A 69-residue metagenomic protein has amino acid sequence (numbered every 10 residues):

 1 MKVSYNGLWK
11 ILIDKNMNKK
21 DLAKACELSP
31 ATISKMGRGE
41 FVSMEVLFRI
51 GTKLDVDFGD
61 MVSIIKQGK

Functional and structural regions predicted by a protein language model:
M1-N18: A short, Lys/Arg-rich alpha-helix, primarily the initiator
L12, A23, G51: The alpha-helix within a helix-turn-helix
K20, A31, G59: Key DNA-contact positions within bacterial/archaeal DNA-binding proteins
L28-F41: Recognition helix of helix-turn-helix/homeodomain-like DNA-binding domains that insert into the DNA major groove
G39-T52: Short, basic-rich loop-to-helix N-cap that marks the start of a DNA-contacting helix
D55-K69: Short C-terminal boundary/hinge segments that cap the last helix of small helical domains
